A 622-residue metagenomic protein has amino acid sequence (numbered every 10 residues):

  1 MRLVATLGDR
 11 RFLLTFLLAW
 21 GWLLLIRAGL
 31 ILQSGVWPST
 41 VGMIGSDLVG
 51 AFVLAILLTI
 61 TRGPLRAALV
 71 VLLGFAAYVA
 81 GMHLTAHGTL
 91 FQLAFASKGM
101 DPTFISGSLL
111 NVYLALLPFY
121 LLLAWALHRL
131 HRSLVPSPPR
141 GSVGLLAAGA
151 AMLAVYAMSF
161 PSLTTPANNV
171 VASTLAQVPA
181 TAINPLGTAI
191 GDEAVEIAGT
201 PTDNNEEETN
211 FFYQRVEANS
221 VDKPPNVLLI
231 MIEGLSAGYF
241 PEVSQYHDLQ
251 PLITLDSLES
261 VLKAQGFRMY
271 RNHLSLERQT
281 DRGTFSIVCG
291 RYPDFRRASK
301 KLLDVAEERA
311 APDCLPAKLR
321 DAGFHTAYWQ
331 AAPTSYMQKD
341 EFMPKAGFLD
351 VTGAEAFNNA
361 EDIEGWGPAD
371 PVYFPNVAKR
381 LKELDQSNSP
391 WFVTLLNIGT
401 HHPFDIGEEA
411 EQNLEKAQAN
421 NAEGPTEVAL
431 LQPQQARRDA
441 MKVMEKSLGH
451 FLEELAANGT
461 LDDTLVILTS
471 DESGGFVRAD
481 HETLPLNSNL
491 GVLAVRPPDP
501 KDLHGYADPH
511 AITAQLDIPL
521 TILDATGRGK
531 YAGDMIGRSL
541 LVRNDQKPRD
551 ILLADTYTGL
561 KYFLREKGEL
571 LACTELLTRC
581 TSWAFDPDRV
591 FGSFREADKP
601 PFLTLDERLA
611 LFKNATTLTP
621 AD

Functional and structural regions predicted by a protein language model:
M1, S137-R140, T202, R549 (+1 more regions): Generic low-complexity segments that are intrinsically disordered, proline-rich and/or Lys/Arg-biased
M1-A180: Transmembrane and membrane-interface helices of multi-pass, inner-membrane envelope-modifying transferases
W20, G35, R62, G81 (+10 more regions): Glycine-centered secondary-structure boundary/capping sites
A94-K98, L117-R129, N168, I190-N205 (+3 more regions): Juxtamembrane/interfacial segments around transmembrane helices
L123-R132, P136, L163-S173, E193-E196 (+5 more regions): His/Asp/Glu-rich, glycine-adjacent segments that coordinate divalent cations and/or stabilize oxyanion chemistry on
P136-S137, S159, T164, I183 (+4 more regions): Selective for proline/serine-rich intrinsically disordered segments in cytosolic/nuclear regulatory regions
M152-M231: Membrane-interface segments at or immediately adjacent to transmembrane helices that form the boundary between
E208-D622: Solvent-exposed soluble domains appended to multi-pass membrane proteins
